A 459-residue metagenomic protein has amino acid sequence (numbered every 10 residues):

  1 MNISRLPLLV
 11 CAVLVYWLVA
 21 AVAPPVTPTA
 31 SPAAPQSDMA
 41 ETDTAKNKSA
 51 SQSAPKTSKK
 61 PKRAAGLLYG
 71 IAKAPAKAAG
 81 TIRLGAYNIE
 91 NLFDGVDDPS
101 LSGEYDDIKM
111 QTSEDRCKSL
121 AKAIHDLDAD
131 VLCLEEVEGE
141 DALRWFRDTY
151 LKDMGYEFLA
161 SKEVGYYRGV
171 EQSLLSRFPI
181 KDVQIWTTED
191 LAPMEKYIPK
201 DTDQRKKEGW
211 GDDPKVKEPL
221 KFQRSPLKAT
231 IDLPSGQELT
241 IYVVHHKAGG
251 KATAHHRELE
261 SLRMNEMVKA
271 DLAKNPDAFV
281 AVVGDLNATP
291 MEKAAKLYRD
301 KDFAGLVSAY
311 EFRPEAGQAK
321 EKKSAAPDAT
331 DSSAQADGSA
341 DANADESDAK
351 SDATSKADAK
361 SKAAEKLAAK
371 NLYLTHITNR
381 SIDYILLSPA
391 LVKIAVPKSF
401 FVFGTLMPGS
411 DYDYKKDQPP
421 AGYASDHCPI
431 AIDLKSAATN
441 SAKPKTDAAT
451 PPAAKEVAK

Functional and structural regions predicted by a protein language model:
N2-P7, P28-T149, D153, A160-E171 (+4 more regions): N-terminal, active-site-proximal structural segment of metallo-dependent hydrolase catalytic domains
L9-A20: Bacterial N-terminal signal peptides
Q36-K48, A54-A74, V268-A281, A288-K459: Metal-dependent phosphoester-hydrolase catalytic domains
A76-L84, F93, P214-K217, K221-H246: Beta-strand-turn-beta hairpins that frame and shape the catalytic cleft of phosphate-ester-processing enzymes
I89-L92, V137, H246, G284-L286 (+1 more regions): Active-site metal-binding loops of divalent metal-dependent hydrolases
G139-D141, Y167-G169, G249-G250, N287-K293 (+2 more regions): Active-site environment of divalent metal-dependent phosphoester hydrolases
L174-P234: A well-ordered secondary-structure block
A254-P276: A long, amphipathic alpha-helix that forms part of the scaffold/cap immediately adjacent to metal-dependent active
